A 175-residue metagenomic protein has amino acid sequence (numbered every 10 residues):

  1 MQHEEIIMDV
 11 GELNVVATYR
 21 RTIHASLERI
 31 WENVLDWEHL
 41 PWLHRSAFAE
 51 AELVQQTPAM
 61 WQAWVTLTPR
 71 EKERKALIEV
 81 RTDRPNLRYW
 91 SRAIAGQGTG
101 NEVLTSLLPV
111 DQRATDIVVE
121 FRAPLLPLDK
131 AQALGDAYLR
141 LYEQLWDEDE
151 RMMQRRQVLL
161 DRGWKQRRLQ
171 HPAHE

Functional and structural regions predicted by a protein language model:
M1-E5, G98-L104, Q112, R162-Q166: Soluble, non-transmembrane catalytic domains of enzymes that act on hydrophobic metabolites at membranes
M1-P58: Hydrophobic ligand-binding cavity/cleft-lining segments
T22, P41-R45, A49-A95: Glycine-rich portal/gate segments that line the openings of hydrophobic small-molecule binding cavities
L27, Q56, D83-R84, L107-D116: A short, structured loop/turn motif at beta-sheet edges
P69-R70, A123-L125, L160: Short, surface-exposed beta-strand-loop junctions and turns on beta-sheet-rich folds
A93-Q144: Beta-strand/loop substructures that line and gate deep hydrophobic ligand-binding cavities in soluble
P127, A131-R168: A conserved amphipathic terminal alpha-helix motif
R167-E175: C-terminal helical/tail subdomains of lipid-metabolizing enzymes
